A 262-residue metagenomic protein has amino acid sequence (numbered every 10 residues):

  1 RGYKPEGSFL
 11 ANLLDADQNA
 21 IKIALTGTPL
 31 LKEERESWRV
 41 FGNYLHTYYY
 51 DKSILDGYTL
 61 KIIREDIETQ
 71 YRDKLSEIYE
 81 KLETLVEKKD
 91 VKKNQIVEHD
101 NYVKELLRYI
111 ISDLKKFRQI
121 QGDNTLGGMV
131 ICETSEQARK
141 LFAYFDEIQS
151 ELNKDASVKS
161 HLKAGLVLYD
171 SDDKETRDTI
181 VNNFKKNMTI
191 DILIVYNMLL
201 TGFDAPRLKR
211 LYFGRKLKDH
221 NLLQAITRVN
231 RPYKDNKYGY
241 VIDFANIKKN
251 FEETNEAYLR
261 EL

Functional and structural regions predicted by a protein language model:
Y3, K163-L262: Conserved RecA-like P-loop NTPase helicase motor core
Y3-I21, E36, R228-V229: Short, conserved "post-DEAD/DEAH" coupling segment immediately C-terminal to helicase motif II within the SF2/RecA-like
D17-I21, L45, D56-I62, T125-L126 (+4 more regions): Short glycine-/polar-rich loops that comprise or flank the Walker A/P-loop and associated switch/sensor motifs
I21-T26, L193-V195: Structural recognition of the conserved hydrophobic beta-strand(s) that form the central parallel beta-sheet of P-loop
L31-N43, K234-K237, E256: Short regulatory helix/loop adjacent to the ATP-binding pocket of P-loop NTPases
R35-T125, F142: Interdomain helical connector at the RecA1-RecA2 junction of SF1/SF2 helicase-like NTPases
K93-V195: Conserved C-terminal RecA-like helicase domain
